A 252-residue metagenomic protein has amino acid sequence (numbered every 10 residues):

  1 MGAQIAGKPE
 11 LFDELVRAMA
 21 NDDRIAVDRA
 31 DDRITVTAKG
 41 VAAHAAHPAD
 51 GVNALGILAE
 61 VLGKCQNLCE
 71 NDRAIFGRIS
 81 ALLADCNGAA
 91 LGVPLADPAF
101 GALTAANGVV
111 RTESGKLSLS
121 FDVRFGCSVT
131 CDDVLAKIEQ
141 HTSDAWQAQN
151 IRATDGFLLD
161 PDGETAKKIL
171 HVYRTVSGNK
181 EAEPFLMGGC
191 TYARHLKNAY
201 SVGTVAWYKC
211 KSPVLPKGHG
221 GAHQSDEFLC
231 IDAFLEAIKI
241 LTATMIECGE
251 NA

Functional and structural regions predicted by a protein language model:
M1-S128: Midchain, well-structured core segments that form catalytic/ion-binding scaffolds
K8, G51-L55, F100, C127 (+5 more regions): Generic structural signal for well-ordered, non-membrane alpha-helical segments in soluble metabolic enzymes
E14-D23, I57-L68, K137-W146, E164 (+3 more regions): Generic non-transmembrane alpha-helical segments
V36-H44, Q147-R152, K217-S225: A short small-residue
H44-P48, G156-D160, K211: A generic structural signal for short coil/turn motifs at secondary-structure boundaries
T112-G189: Substrate-recognition/cap regions that form aromatic- and gly/pro-loop-enriched pockets for small-molecule ligands
V172, N179-N251: Zn-dependent metallopeptidase/amidohydrolase metal-coordination segment
